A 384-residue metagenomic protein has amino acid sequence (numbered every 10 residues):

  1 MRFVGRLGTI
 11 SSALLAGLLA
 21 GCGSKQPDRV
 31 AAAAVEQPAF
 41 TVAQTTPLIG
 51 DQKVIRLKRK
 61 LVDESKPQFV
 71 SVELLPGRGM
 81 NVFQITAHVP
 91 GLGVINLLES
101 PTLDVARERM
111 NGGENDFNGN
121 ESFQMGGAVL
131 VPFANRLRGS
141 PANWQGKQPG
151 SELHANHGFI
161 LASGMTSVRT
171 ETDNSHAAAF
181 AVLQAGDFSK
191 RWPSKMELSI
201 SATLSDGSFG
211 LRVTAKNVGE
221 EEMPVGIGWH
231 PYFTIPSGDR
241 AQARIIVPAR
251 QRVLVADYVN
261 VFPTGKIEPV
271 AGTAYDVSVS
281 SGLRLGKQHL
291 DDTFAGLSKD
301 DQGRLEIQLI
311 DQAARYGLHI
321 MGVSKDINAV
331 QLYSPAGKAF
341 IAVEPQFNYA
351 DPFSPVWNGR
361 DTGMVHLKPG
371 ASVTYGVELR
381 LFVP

Functional and structural regions predicted by a protein language model:
M1-S11: Bacterial N-terminal signal peptides that target proteins for export
A20-G21: C-terminal motif of bacterial Sec signal peptides marking the signal peptidase cleavage site
P27-Q145, D301-I327, A371-F382: Beta-strand-rich N-terminal accessory domains
A33-L61, N143-D206: Extended, loop-rich substrate-binding clefts of extracytoplasmic carbohydrate-active enzymes
L57-N81, I85, V89-G91, L183-P236: Acidic, contiguous internal or C-terminal segments within carbohydrate-active enzymes that form a structured patch used
Q124, Y232-S324: Active-site/ligand-binding surface loops and adjacent short beta/alpha elements that line catalytic pockets across
V131-P132, F353-G359: Short, structured beta-strand/loop micro-motifs enriched in basic residues and often containing a Trp
S199-S201, T362-L367: Beta-strand-rich interaction surfaces with strong enrichment in secreted/lumenal proteins
